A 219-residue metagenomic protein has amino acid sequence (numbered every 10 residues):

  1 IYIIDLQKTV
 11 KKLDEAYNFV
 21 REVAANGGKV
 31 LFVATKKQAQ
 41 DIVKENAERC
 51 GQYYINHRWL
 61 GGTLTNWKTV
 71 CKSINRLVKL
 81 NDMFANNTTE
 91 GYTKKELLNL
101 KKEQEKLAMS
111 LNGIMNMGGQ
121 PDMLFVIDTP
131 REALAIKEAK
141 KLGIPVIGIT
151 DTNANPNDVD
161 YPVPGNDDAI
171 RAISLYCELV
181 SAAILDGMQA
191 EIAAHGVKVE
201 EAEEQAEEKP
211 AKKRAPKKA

Functional and structural regions predicted by a protein language model:
I1-G196: Ribosome large-subunit tunnel/peptidyl-transferase-proximal elements
D186-A219: Intrinsically disordered, compositionally biased charged tails
